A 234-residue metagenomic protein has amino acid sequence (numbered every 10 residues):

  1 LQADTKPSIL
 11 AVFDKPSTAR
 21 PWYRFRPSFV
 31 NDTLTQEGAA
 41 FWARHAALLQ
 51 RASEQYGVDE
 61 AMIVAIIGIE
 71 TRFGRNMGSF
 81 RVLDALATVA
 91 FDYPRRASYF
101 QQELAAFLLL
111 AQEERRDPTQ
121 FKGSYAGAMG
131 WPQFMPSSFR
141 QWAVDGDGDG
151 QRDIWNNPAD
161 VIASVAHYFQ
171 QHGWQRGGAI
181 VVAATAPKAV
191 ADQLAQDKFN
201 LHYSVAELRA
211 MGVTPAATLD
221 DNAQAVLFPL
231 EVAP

Functional and structural regions predicted by a protein language model:
L1-K122, G127, S137-P234: Cell-wall glycan-active module
Q133: Functionally critical loop-and-helix segments that line ligand-binding/catalytic clefts of soluble enzyme domains
